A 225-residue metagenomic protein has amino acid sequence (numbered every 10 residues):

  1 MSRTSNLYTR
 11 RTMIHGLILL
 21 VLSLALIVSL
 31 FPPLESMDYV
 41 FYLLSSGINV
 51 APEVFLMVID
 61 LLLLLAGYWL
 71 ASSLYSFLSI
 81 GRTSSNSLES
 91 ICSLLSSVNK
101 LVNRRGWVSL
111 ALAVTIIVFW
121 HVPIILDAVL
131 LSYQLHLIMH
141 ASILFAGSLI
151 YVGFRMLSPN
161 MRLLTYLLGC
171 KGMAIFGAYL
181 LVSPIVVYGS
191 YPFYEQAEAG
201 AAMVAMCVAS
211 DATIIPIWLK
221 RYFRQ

Functional and structural regions predicted by a protein language model:
M1-Q225: Alpha-helical membrane segments of multi-pass proteins
